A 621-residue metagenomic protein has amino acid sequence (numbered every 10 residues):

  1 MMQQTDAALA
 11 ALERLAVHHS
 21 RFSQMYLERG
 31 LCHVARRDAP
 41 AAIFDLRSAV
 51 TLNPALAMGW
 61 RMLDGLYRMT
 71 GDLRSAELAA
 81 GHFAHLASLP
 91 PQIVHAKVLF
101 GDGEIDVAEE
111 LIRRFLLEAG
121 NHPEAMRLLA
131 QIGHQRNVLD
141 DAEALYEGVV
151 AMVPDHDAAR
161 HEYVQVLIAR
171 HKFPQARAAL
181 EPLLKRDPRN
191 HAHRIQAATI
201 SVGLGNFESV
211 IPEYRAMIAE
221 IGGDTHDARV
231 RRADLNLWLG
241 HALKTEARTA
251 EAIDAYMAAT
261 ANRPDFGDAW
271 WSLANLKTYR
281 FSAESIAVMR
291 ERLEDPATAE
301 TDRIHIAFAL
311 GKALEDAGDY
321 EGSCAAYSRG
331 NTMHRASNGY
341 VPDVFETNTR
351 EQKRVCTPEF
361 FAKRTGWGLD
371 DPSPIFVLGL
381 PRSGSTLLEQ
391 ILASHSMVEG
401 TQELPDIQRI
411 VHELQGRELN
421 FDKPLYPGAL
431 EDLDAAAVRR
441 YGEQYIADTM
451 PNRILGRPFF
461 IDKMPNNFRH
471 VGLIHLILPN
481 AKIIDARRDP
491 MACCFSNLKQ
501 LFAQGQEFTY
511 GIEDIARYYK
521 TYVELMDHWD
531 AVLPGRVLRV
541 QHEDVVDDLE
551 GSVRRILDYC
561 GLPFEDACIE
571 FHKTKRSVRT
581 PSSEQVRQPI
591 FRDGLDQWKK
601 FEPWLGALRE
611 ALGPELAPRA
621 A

Functional and structural regions predicted by a protein language model:
M1, A35, M69, G101-D102 (+6 more regions): Register position in tetratricopeptide repeats
H18, L52, M69, H85-L86 (+10 more regions): Structural marker of alpha-solenoid helical repeat scaffolds
Q24, M58, P90-P91, E124 (+6 more regions): Start-of-helix register in tetratricopeptide repeats
W271-A274, I286-A297, I306-P374, K423-R457 (+2 more regions): PAPS-dependent sulfotransferases, especially Golgi type II membrane carbohydrate sulfotransferases
W367-L476: Phosphate-binding active sites in nucleotide-utilizing proteins
